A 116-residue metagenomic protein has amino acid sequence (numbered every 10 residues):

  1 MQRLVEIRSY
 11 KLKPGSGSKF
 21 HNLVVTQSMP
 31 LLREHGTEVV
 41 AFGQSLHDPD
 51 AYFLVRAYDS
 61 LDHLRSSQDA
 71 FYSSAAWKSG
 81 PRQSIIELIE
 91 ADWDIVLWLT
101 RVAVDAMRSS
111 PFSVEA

Functional and structural regions predicted by a protein language model:
M1-Q2, E38-F53, K78-A116: Glycine-rich beta-strand-turn "strand-cap" elements at beta-sheet edges
M1-R3, S9, D50-H63: Accessory recognition modules or surfaces
L4-V5, G17: Short acidic/polar alpha-helix capping motifs at helix-coil junctions
S9-L12, L46: Short, histidine-centered active-site or binding-site loop motifs used for metal coordination, general acid-base
K11-L23: Short, surface-exposed ligand-recognition loops at beta-strand->loop->(often short) alpha-helix junctions that present
L12-P14, S60, W98-R101: Non-catalytic surface loops within mature trypsin-like serine protease
G15, Q27, H47-P49, D62: Short alpha-helical
N22-V40, A57-V96: An amphipathic, aromatic/His-enriched active-site/gating alpha helix that lines ligand/cofactor pockets
